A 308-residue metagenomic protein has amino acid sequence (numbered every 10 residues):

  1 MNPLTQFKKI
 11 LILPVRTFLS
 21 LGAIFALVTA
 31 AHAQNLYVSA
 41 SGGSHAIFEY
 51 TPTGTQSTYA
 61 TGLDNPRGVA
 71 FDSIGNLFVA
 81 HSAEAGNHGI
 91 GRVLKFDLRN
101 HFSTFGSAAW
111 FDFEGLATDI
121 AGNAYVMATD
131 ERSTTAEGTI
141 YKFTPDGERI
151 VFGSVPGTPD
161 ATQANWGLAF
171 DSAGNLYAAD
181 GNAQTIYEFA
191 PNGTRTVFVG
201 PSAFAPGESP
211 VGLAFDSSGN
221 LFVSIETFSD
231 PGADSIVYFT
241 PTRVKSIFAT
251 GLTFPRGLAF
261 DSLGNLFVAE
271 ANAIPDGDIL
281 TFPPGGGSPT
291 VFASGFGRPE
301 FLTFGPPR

Functional and structural regions predicted by a protein language model:
H32-G62, V69, G75-L77, E300-R308: An edge-strand/N-cap motif at the start of beta-rich repeat modules
V38-S39, F78-A80, Y125-A128, A178 (+2 more regions): Residue position within the beta-strands of beta-propeller blades
S41-G42, S82-E84, T129-E131, G181 (+2 more regions): Short loop/turn segments immediately following the C-termini of beta-strands
H45-F48, G91-L94, G138-Y141, Q184-E188 (+2 more regions): A short loop-to-beta-strand structural motif that recurs across blades of beta-propeller domains
Y50-T55, F96-H101, F143-E148, F189-T194 (+2 more regions): Short loop/turn segments that connect beta-strands within beta-propeller blades
T55-T61, H101-S107, E148-P159, R195-F204 (+2 more regions): A short beta-strand motif characteristic of beta-propeller blades
G62-I74, G89-I90, A108-A124, D130 (+8 more regions): Beta-rich, blade/repeat-based domains predominating in secreted/periplasmic proteins but also intracellular
